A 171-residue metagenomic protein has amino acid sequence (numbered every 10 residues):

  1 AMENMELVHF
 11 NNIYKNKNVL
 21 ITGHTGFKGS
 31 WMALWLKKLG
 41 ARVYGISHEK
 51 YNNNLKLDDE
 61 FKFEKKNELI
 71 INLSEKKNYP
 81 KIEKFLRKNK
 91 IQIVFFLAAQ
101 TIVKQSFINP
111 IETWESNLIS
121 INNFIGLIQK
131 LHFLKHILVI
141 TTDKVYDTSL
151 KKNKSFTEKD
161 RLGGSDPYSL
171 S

Functional and structural regions predicted by a protein language model:
A1-S171: N-terminal Rossmann-like NAD(P)+-binding domain of SDR-like oxidoreductases, especially those catalyzing
